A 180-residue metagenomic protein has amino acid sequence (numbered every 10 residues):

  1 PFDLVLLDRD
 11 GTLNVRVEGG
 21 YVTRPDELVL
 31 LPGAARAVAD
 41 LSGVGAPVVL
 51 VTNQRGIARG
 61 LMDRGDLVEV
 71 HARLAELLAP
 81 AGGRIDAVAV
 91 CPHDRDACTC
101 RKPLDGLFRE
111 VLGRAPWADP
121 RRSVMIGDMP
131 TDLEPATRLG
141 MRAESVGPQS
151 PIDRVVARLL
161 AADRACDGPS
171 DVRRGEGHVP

Functional and structural regions predicted by a protein language model:
P1-D3, R64-A87, R95-M125, M129-P180: Asp-based, Mg2+/Mn2+-dependent phosphohydrolase catalytic module
P1-V49: Active-site neighborhood of HAD-like aspartate-dependent phosphohydrolases
D10, N53-Q54, D128: Short, well-ordered beta-to-alpha junction loops that form the rim of enzyme active sites and present histidine/acidic
N14-R16, R59, E134: Conserved protein kinase catalytic core
E18, N53-Q54, P148: Active-site loop/turn elements of alpha/beta-hydrolase fold enzymes, especially the short glycine-/histidine-rich
A34, V38-H71, D86-D96, A136: Substrate-recognition element of Asp-dependent hydrolases with the DxDx(T/V) motif
